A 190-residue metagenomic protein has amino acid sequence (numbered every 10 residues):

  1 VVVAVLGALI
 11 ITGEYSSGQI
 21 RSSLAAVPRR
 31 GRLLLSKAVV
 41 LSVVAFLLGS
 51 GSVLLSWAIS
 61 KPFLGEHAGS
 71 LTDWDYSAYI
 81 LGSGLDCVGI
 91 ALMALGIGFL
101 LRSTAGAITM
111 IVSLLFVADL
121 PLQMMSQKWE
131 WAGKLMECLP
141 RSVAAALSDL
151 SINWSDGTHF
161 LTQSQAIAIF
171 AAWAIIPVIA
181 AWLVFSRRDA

Functional and structural regions predicted by a protein language model:
V1-A8, L34-L100, F116-Q127, A145-A172: Secretory targeting signals
A4-A26, R30-G31, A38: Transmembrane helix boundary and interhelical loop/hinge segments in multi-pass membrane proteins
Y15, Q19, I59, F63-A68 (+6 more regions): Membrane-interfacial segments
Q19, L54, L92, I108-T109: Transmembrane alpha-helix boundary/hinge residues in polytopic small-molecule transporters
Q19, R32, G106-A107, Q165: Residue-level recognition of membrane-helix boundary sites in multi-pass small-molecule transporters
T104-S142: Transmembrane helix segments
A168-A190: Junction motif at the cytosolic side of a transmembrane helix
